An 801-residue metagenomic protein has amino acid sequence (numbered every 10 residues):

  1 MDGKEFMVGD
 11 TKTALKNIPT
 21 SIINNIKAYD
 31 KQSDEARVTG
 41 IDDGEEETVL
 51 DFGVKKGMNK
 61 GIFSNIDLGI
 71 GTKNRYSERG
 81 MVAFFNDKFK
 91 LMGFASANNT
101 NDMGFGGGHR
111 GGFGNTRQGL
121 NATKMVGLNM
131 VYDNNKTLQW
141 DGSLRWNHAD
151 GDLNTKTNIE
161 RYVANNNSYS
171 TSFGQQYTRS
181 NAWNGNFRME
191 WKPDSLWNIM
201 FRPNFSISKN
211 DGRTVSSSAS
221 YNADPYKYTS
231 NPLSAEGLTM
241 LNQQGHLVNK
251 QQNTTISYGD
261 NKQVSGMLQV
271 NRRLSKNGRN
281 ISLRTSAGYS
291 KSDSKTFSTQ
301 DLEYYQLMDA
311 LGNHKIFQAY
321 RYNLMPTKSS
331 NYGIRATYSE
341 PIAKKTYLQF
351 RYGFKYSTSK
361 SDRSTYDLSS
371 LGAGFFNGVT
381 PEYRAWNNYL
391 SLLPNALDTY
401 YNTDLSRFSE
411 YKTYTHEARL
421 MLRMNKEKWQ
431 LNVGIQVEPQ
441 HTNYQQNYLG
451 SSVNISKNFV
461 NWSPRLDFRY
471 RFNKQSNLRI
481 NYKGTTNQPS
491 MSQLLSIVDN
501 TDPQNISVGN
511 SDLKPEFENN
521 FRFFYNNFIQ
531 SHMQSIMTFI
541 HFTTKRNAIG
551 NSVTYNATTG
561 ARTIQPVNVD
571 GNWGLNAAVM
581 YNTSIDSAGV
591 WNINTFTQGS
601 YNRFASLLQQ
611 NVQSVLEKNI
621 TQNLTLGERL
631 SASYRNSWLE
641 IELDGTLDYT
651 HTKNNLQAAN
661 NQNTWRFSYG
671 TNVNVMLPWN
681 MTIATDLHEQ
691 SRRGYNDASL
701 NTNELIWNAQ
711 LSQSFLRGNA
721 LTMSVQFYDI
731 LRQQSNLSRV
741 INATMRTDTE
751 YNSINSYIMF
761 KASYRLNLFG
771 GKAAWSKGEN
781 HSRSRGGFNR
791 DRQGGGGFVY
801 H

Functional and structural regions predicted by a protein language model:
M1-G3: Short strand-turn-strand beta-turns centered on an Asx-Gly dipeptide
E5-Q32, R79, D87, L91: Short acidic/polar hinge/loop motifs at secondary-structure boundaries that mediate gating or recognition
G9-K12, Q32-N74, K88-H801: Primarily recognizes Gram-negative and organellar outer-membrane beta-barrels
